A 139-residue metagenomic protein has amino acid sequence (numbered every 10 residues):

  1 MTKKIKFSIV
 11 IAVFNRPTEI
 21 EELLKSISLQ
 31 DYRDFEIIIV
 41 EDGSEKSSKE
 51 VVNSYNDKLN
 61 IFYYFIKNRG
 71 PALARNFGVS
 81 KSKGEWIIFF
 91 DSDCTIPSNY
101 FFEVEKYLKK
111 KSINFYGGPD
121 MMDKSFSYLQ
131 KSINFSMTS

Functional and structural regions predicted by a protein language model:
M1-L29: N-proximal low-complexity "stem/linker" segments adjacent to membrane-targeting elements
K4-S8, S28-I39, K58-F62: Short loop->beta transition adjacent to catalytic acidic/histidine clusters or analogous donor-positioning motifs
L23, S48-K49, R75, N99-F101 (+1 more regions): Acidic donor-diphosphate engagement hotspot in glycosyltransferases and nucleotidyltransferases that stabilizes
S26, E41-E50, R69, D91-P97: A conserved acidic beta->alpha catalytic loop
I66-S82, E103: Glycine-rich, basic loop-to-helix element that forms the pyrophosphate-binding segment of sugar-nucleotide handling
I87: Short aromatic/hydrophobic "clamp" motif used to bind/position activated sugar donors
N99-K131, F135: Conserved donor NDP-sugar-binding/catalytic core segment of glycosyltransferases
